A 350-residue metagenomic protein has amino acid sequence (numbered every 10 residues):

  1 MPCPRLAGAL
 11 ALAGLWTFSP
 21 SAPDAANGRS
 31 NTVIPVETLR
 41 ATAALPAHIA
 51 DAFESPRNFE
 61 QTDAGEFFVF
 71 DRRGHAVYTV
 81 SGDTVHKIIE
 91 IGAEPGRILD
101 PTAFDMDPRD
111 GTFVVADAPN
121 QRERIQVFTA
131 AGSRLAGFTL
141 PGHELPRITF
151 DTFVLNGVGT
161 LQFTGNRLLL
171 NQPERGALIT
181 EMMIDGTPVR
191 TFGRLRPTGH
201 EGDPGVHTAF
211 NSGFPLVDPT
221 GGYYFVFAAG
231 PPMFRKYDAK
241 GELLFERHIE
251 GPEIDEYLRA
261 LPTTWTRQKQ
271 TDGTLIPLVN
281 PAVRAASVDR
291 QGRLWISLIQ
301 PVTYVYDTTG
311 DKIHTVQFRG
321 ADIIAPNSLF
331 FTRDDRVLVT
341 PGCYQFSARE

Functional and structural regions predicted by a protein language model:
M1-C3: N-terminal secretory signal peptides that target proteins for export/translocation
R5-G8, A43: Alpha-helical interaction segments
A7-T17: Bacterial N-terminal signal peptides
S21-E350: Eukaryotic scaffold repeat domains enriched in small/polar residues
